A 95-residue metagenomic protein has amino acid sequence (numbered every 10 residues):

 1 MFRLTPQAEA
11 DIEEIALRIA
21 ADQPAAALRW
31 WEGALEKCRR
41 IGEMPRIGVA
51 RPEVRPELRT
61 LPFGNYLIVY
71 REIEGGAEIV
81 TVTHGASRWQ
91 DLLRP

Functional and structural regions predicted by a protein language model:
M1-W31: Arg/Lys-rich, positively charged N-terminal/basic patches that mediate binding to nucleic acids
R3, P62, E78: Conserved beta-strand segments that form the floor/walls of ligand-binding pockets within enzyme and binding domains
L28-R29, V49-R51, D91: Short, hydrophobic secondary-structure boundary micro-motifs
G42-E43: Short proline/glycine- and basic residue-enriched helix-capping loop/turn segments at helix->loop/beta transitions
R46-G75: Basic/aromatic recognition patch in beta-strand/loop cores that engages polyanionic ligands
Y66, R71-P95: Enriched for short, Lys/Arg-rich terminal
